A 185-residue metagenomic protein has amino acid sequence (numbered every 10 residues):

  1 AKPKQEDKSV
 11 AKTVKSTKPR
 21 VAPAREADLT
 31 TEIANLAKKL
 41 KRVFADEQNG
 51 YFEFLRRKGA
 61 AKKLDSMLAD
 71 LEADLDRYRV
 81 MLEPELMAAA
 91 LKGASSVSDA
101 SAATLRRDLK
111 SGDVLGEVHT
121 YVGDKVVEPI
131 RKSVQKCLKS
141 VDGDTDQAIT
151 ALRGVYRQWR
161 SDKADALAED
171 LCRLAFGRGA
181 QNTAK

Functional and structural regions predicted by a protein language model:
K2-D165, E169-A175: N-terminal leader/targeting and assembly helices and adjacent pre-domain segments
R173-K185: Coiled-coil termination/hinge junctions
